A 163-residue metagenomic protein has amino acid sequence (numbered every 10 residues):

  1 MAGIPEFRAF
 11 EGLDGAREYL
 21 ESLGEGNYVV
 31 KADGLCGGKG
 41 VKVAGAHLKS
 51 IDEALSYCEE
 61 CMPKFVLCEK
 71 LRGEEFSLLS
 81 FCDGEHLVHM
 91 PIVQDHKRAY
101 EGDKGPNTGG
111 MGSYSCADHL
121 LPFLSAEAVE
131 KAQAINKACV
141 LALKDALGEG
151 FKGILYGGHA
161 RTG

Functional and structural regions predicted by a protein language model:
M1-G40, G45: A conserved helix-loop-beta module that forms one wall/lid of the active-site cleft in ATP-utilizing catalytic domains
G24, K39-G163: Internal nucleotide-binding/catalytic subdomain
